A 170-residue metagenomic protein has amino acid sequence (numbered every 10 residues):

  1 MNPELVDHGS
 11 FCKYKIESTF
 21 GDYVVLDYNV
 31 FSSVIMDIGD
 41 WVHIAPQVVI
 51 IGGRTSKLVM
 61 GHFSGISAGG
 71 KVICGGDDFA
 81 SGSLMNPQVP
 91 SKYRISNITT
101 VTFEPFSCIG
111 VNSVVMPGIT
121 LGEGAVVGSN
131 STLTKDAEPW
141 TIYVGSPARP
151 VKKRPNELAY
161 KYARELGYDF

Functional and structural regions predicted by a protein language model:
M1-S10: Membrane-proximal basic amphipathic "stem/tether" segments
D7-H8, T19, V25-P117, S146 (+1 more regions): Flexible, glycine/small-residue-enriched loop-and-beta-strand segment within the central core of proteins
K15-E17: Beta-rich, blade/repeat-based domains predominating in secreted/periplasmic proteins but also intracellular
T19, G118-A148, E157-A163: C-terminal/domain-terminus segments
V151: Acidic, carboxylate-rich catalytic segments that either coordinate divalent cations
E165-F170: Leloir-type glycosyltransferase catalytic cores
